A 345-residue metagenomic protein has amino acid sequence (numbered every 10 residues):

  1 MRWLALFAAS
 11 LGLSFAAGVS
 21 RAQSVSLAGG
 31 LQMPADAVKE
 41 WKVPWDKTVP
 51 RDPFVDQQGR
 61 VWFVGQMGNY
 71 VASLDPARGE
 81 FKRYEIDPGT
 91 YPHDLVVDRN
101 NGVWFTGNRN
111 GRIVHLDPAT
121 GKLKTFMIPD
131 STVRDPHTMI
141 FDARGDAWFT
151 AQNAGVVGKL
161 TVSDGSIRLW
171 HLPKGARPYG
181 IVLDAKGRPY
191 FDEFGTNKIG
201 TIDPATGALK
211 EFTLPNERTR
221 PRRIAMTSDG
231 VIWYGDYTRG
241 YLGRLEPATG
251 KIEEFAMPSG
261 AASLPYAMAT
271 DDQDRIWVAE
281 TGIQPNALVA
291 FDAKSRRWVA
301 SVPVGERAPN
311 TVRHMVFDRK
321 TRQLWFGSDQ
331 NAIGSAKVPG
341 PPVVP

Functional and structural regions predicted by a protein language model:
Q23-D36: Blade/loop signatures of beta-propeller domains
K39-N69: Beta-strand-rich domains and repeat architectures in extracellular enzymes and scaffolds, especially beta-propellers
K39-V43, E80-E85, K122-I128, S166-H171 (+3 more regions): A short beta-strand motif characteristic of beta-propeller blades
D46-Q57, P88-N100, S131-R144, K174-K186 (+7 more regions): Beta-rich, blade/repeat-based domains predominating in secreted/periplasmic proteins but also intracellular
V61-M67, V103-R109, A147-N153, P189-G195 (+3 more regions): Conserved beta-strand positions in repeat-built beta-propeller and related beta-rich domains
Y70-S73, R112-H115, G155-K159, N197-T201 (+3 more regions): A short loop-to-beta-strand structural motif that recurs across blades of beta-propeller domains
D75-G79, D117-G121, T161-G165, D203-G207 (+3 more regions): Short loop/turn segments that connect beta-strands within beta-propeller blades
P309-P345: Blade-level signature of beta-propeller repeat domains, shared across WD40, Kelch, NHL, RCC1 and BNR/Asp-box propellers
